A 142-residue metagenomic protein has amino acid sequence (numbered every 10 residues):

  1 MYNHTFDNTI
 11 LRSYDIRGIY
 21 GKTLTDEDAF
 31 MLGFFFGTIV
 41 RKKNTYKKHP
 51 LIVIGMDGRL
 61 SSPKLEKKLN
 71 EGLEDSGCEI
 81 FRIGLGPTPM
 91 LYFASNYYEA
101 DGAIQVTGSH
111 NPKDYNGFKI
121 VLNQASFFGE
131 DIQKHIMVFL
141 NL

Functional and structural regions predicted by a protein language model:
Y2-T9, S13, G18-L142: Gly/Ser-rich phosphate-binding catalytic loop and adjacent alpha/beta segment that cradle a phosphoryl group at enzyme
